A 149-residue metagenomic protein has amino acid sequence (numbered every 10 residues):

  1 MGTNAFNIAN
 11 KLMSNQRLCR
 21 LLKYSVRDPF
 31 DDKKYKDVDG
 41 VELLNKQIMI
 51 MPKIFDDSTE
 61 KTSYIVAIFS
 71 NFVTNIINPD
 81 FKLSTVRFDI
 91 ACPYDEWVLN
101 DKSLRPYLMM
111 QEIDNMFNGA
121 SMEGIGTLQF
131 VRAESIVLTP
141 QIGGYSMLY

Functional and structural regions predicted by a protein language model:
M1-G2, L99-P106: A short, highly charged nucleic-acid-interacting micro-segment common to nuclease and nuclease-linked defense proteins
M1-N78: Small/polar-rich, solvent-exposed N-terminal microdomains that initiate assembly or binding
R27, I50, D89-A91, L138: Selective for proline/serine-rich intrinsically disordered segments in cytosolic/nuclear regulatory regions
T62-S63, T85, C92, G124-G126: Extended interaction regions within the primary functional domain
N75, Y94-L99: A generic structural motif
N78-D80, N100-D101: Short, conserved acidic/polar surface loops in the N-terminal third of protein domains
D80-E96, I113, I142-Y149: Oligomerization/assembly interface segments of phage tail-like spikes and tubes
S103-Y149: Acidic-leaning, charged glycine-interspersed low-complexity segments
